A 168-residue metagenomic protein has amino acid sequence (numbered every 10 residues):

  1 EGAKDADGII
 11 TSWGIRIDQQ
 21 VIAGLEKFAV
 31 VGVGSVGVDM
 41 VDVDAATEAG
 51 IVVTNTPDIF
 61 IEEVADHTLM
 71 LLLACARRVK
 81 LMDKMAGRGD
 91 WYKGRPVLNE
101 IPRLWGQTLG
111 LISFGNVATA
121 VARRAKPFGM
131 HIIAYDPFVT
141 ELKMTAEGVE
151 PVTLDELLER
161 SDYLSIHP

Functional and structural regions predicted by a protein language model:
E1, T11-G14, R88-P96, T145-P151: Short gly/ser/thr-rich secondary-structure transition/capping motifs
E1-T54: An N-terminal-biased, well-structured beta-alpha scaffold segment characteristic of Rossmann-like dinucleotide-binding
G34-S35, G50-E62, D136, L154-D155: Short beta->alpha connector loops at strand-helix junctions that form conserved, small/polar/Pro-enriched
M40-A45, K80-K93, M130-I133, F138-T140: Mobile beta-alpha loop/short-helix "lid" or hinge segments that flank ligand
A49, P57-T108, A120-R123: Phosphate-binding beta-alpha-beta segment of Rossmann-like dinucleotide-binding domains, i.e., the NAD(P)
V52, A74, R78, H131 (+1 more regions): Residue-level detector of anion-binding/catalytic polar loops
V97-P168: Rossmann-like dinucleotide/phosphate-binding beta-alpha-beta segment
